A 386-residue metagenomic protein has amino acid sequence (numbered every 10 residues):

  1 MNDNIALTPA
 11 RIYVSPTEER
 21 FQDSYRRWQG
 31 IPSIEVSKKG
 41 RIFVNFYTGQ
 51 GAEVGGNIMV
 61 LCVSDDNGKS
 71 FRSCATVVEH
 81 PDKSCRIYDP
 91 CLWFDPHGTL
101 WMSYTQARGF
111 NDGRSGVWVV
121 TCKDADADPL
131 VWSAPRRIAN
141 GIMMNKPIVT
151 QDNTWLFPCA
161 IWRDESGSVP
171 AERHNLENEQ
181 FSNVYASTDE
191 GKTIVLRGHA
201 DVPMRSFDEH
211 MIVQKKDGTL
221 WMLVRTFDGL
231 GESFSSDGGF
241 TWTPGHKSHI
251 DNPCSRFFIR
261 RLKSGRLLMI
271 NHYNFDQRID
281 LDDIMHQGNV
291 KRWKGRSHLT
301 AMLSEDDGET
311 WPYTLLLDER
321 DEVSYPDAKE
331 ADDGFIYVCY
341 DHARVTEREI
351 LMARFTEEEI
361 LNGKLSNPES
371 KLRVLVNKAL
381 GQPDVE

Functional and structural regions predicted by a protein language model:
M1-E386: Asp-box/BNR beta-propeller blade signature and adjacent active/binding-site loops in extracellular glycan-interacting
